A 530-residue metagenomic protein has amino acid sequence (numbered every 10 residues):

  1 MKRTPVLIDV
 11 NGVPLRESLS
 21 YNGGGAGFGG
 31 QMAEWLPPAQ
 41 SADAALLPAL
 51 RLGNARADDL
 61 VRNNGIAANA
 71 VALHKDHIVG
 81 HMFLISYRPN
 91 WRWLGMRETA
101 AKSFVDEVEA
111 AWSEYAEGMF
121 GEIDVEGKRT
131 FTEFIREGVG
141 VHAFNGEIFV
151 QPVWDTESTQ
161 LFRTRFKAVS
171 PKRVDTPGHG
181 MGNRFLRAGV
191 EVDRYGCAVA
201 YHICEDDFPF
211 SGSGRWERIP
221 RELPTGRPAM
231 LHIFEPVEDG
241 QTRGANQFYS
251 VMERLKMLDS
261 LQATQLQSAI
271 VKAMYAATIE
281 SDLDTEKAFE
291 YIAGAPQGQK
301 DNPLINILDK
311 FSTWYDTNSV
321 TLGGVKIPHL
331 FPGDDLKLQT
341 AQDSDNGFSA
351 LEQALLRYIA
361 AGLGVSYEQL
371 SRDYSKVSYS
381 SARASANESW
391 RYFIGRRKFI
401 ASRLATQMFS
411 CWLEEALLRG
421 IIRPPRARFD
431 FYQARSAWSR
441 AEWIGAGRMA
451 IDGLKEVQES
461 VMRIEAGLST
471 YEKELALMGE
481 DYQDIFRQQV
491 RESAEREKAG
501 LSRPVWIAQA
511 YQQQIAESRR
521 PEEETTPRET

Functional and structural regions predicted by a protein language model:
M1-E98, P527-T530: N-terminal-proximal low-complexity accessory segments that begin disordered and transition into the first
K2-T4, D334-S344, N387, L454-T530: Activation/maturation switch segments at domain boundaries
N64-G95, F134-A143, F248-S268, A277 (+1 more regions): Short, Φ-rich (hydrophobic/aromatic) sequence segments
D76-P236, R463: Structured, mid-chain assembly/scaffold modules that mediate subunit interfaces within large macromolecular complexes
G121, V125, F144, I148 (+9 more regions): Intrinsically disordered or highly flexible coil/loop and linker segments, enriched in small and charged/polar residues
V125, V325-I451: Surface-exposed loop-to-helix/strand elements on domain peripheries
R129-I135, V153-V169, D284-Q297, T313 (+2 more regions): Charge-rich, acidic-biased intrinsically disordered regions
A229-S381, S385: Extended, charged amphipathic alpha-helical segments
